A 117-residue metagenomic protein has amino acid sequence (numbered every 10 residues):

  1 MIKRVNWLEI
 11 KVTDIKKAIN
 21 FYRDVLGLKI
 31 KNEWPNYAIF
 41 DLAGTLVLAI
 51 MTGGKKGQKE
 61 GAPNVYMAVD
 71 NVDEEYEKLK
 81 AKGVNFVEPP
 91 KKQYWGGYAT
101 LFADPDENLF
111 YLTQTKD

Functional and structural regions predicted by a protein language model:
M1-K17, P63-V65, K116-D117: N-terminal beta-strand motif that seeds the catalytic metal site of vicinal oxygen chelate
E9, K29-W34, K91-Q93: Conserved catalytic-core motifs of GNAT/GCN5-like acyltransferases
K16-K29: Amphipathic alpha-helical segments
F21, D73-K78: Short amphipathic alpha-helices within nucleic acid-binding modules
K29-A62, L109-Q114: Conserved short beta-strand elements that form part of the metal-binding/catalytic scaffold of enzyme active sites
A38, P63, G96-T100: Short beta-strand micro-motifs in enzyme catalytic cores
Y76, K80-D117: Vicinal oxygen chelate
